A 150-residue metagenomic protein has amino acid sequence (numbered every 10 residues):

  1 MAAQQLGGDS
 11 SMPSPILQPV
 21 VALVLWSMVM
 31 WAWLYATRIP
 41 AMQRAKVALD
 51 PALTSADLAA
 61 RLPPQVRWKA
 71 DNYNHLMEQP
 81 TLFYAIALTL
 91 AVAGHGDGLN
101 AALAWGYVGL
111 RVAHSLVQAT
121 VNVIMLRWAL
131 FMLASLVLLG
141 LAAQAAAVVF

Functional and structural regions predicted by a protein language model:
M1-P15: Short, strongly hydrophobic alpha-helical membrane anchors
S14-T54: N-terminal signal-anchor transmembrane alpha helix
A22-L25, Y73, W105-G109, A129 (+1 more regions): Hydrophobic residues within alpha-helical transmembrane segments of multi-pass solute transporters/permease subunits
W26, M30-W31, L82, H114 (+1 more regions): Alpha-helical transmembrane segments of multipass membrane proteins
H75-T89: Core segments of transmembrane alpha-helices that mediate helix-helix packing or line hydrophobic substrate/ligand
D97-Y107: Structural signature of hydrophobic alpha-helical transmembrane segments
A113-V137: Interfacial loop-to-transmembrane junctions
L141-F150: Juxtamembrane boundary at the C-terminal end of a transmembrane helix
